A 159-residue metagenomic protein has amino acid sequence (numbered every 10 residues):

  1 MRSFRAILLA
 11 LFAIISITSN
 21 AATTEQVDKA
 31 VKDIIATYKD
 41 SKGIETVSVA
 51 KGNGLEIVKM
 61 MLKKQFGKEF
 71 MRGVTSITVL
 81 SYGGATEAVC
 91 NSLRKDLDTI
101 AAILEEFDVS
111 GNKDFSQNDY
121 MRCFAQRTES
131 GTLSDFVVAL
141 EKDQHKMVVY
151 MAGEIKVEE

Functional and structural regions predicted by a protein language model:
M1-V27: Bacterial Sec-dependent N-terminal signal peptides
R2, T37-Y38, A139-E141: A general structural signal for short secondary-structure junctions and capping/turn motifs
T23-D96: Early exported N-terminus immediately downstream of N-terminal targeting peptides
R72-V74, N118, L133: Short connector loops at helix/strand junctions that flank enzyme active sites, especially segments positioning acidic
A88-I103, V149-A152, E159: Surface-exposed flexible segments
L97-T128: Short Gly/Thr-rich strand-loop-strand
F124-E158: A short, solvent-exposed beta-edge/loop patch
